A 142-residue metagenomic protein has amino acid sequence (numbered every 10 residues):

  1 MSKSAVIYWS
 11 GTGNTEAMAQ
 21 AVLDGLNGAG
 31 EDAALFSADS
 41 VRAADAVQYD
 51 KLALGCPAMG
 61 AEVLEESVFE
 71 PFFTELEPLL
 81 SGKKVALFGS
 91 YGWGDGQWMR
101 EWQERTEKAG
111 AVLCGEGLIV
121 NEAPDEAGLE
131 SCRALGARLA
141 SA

Functional and structural regions predicted by a protein language model:
S2-S4, N14-A17, A21-A38, Q48-A142: FMN-binding flavodoxin-like domain, especially the glycine-rich phosphate-binding loop
Y8-T12: Aromatic-flanked redox-active Cys/Sec active sites in thiol-based oxidoreductases, especially the WC-centered
R42: N-terminal helical hairpins
